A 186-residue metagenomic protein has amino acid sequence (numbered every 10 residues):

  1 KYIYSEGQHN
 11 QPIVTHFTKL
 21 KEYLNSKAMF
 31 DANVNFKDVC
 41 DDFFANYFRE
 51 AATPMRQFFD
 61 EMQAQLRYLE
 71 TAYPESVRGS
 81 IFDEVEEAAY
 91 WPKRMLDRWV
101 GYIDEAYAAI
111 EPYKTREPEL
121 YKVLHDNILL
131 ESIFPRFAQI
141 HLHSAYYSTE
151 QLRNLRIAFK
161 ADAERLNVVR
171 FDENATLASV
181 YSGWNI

Functional and structural regions predicted by a protein language model:
K1-K37: Aromatic- and carboxylate-enriched substrate-binding clefts and catalytic-loop regions of carbohydrate-active enzymes
N25-I186: Catalytic domains of carbohydrate-active enzymes that cleave complex glycans
